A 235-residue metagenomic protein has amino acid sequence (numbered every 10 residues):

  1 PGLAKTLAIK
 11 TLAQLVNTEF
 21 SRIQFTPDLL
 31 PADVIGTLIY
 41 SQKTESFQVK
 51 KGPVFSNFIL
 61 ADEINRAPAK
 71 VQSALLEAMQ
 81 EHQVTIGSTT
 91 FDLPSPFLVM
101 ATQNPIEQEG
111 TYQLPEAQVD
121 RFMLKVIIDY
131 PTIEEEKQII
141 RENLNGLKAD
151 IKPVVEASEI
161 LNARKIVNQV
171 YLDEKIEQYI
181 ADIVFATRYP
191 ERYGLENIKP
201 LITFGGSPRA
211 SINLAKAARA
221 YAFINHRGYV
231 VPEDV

Functional and structural regions predicted by a protein language model:
P1, V34, L75, F122 (+2 more regions): Residue-level signature of catalytic and energy-coupling elements of molecular machines, predominantly ATP/GTP-dependent
P1-T26: Walker A/P-loop
L7, K70, A74: Conserved Walker
L12, V16, L29, L38 (+4 more regions): Hydrophobic aliphatic residues
E19-P31, S88-S95: Short beta-strand-centered segment that lines the nucleotide-binding/catalytic pocket of NTP-utilizing
Y40-L60: Conserved alpha-helical scaffold flanking the Walker A/P-loop in AAA+ ATPase domains
S41-S46, E63-V71, M79-V170, R219-A222: Canonical AAA+ ATPase core
L144-V235: Basic, amphipathic alpha-helical bundle interface domains used for macromolecular binding and assembly
